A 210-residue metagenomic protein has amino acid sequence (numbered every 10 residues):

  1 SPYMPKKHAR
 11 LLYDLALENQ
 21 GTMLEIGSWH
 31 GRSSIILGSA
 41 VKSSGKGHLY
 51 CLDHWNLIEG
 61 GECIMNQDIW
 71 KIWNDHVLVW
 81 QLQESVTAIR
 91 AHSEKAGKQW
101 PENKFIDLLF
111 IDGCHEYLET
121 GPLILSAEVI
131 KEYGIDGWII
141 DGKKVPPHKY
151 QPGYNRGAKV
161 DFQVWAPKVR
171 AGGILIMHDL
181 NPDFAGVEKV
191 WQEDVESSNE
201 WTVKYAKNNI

Functional and structural regions predicted by a protein language model:
P2-I210: S-adenosylmethionine/decaboxylated-SAM
